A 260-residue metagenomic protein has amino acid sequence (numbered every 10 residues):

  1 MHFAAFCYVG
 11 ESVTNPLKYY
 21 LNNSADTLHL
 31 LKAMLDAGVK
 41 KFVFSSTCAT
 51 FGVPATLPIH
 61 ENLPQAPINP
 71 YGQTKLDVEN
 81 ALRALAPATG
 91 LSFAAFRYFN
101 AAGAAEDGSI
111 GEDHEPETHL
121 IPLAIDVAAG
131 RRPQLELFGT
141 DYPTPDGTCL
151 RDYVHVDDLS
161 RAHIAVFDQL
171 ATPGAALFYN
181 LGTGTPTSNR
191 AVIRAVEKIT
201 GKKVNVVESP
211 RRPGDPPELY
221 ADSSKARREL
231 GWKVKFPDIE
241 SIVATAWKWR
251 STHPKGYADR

Functional and structural regions predicted by a protein language model:
M1-N22: NAD(P)H-binding glycine-rich loop region in Rossmannoid oxidoreductase-like domains and their noncatalytic homologs
H2, L21, L28-P70, A84-A88 (+1 more regions): Conserved Rossmann-fold NAD(P)-dependent oxidoreductase catalytic core, especially the SDR/UDP-sugar
F6-G10, C48-L57, L63-Q65, F99-A105 (+1 more regions): Active-site segment of SDR-like NAD(P)-dependent oxidoreductases
C7-E11, A33-K41, Q169-P173: A short helix-coil junction within the Rossmann-fold of NAD(P)-dependent oxidoreductases
K18-Y20, L63, I68-L76, I110-P122 (+2 more regions): Short-chain dehydrogenase/reductase
T27-L28, L76-R83, I121-P122, D157-R161 (+1 more regions): Conserved active-site helix of classical SDR/Rossmann-fold NAD(P)-dependent CH-OH oxidoreductases
V53-A55, A66-A104, P122-R132: Active-site Tyr-X1-5-Lys
L123-R260: C-terminal substrate-binding subdomain of Rossmann-fold SDR/epimerase-dehydratase oxidoreductases
